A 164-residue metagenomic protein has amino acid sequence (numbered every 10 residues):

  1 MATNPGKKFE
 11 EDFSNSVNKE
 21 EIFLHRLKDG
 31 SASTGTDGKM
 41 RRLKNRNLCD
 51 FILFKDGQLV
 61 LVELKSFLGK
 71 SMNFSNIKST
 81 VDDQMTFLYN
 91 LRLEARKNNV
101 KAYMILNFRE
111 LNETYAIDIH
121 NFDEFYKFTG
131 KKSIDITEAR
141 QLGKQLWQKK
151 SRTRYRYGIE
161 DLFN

Functional and structural regions predicted by a protein language model:
M1-R42: Acidic-basic catalytic patches of nuclease active cores, encompassing PD-(D/E)XK and other metal-cofactor nuclease
E21-S33, S71-S75, S133, T137-R140: Phosphate- and other anionic-substrate recognition elements at nucleic-acid/protein interfaces
N47: Beta-rich catalytic cores
F51-L53, G57-G69: Conserved catalytic cores of phosphodiester-cleaving nucleases, focusing on short active-site segments
V60, L68-Y89: Active-site-adjacent loop/helix micro-motif of nuclease/hydrolase catalytic cores
L93-E124: Nucleic-acid nuclease catalytic cores
A116-E138: Short, electropositive alpha-helical surface patch
K132-N164: Charged phosphate-binding loop/patch that engages nucleotide di/tri-phosphates or the phosphate backbone of nucleic
